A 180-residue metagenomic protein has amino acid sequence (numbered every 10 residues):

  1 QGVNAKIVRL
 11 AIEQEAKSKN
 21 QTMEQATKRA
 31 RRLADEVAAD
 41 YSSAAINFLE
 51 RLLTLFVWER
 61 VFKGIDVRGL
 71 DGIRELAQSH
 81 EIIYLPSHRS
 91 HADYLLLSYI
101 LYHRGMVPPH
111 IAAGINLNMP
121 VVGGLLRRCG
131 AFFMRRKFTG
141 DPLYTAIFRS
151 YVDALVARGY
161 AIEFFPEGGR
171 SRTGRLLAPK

Functional and structural regions predicted by a protein language model:
Q1-E163, G168-K180: Membrane-interfacial terminal anchoring regions of lipid-handling membrane enzymes
